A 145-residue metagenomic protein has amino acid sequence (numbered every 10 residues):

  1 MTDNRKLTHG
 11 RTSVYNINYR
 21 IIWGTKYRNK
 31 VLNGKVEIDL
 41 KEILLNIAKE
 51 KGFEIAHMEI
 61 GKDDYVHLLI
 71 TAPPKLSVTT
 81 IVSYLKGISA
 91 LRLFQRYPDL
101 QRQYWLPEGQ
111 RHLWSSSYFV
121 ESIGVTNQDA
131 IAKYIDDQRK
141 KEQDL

Functional and structural regions predicted by a protein language model:
M1-L145: Basic nucleic-acid-binding interfaces
